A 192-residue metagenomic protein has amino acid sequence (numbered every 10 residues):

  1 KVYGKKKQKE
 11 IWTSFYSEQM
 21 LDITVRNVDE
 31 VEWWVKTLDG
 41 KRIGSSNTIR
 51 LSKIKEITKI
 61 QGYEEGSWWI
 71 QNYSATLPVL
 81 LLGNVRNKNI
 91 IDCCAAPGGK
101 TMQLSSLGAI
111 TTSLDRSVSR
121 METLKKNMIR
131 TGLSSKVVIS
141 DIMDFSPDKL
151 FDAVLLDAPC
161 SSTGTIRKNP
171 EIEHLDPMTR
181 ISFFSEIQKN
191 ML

Functional and structural regions predicted by a protein language model:
K1-L192: S-adenosylmethionine
